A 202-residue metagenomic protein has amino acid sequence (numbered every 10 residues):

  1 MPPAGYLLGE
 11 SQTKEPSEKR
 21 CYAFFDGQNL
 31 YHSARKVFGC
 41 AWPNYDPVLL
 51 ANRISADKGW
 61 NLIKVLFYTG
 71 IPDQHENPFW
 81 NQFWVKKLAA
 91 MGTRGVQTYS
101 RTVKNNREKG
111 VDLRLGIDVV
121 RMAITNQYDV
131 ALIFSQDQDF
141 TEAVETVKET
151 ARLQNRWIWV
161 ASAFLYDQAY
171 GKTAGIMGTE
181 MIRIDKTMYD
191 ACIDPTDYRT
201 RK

Functional and structural regions predicted by a protein language model:
P2-K109: Domain-level signal for Mg2+-assisted phosphodiester chemistry and nucleotide/NA-binding surfaces in nucleic-acid
T93-K202: Nuclease catalytic cores that cleave nucleic-acid phosphodiester bonds, predominantly acidic two-metal-ion
